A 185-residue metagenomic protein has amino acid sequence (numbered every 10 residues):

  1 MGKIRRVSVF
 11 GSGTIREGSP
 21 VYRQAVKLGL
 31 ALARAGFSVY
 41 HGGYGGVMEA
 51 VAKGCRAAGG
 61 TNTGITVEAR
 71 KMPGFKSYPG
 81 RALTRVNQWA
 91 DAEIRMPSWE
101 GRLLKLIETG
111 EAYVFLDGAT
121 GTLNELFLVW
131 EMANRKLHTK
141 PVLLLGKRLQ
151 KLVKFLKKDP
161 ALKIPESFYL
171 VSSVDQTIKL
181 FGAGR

Functional and structural regions predicted by a protein language model:
M1-I65: Glycine-rich beta-alpha loop segments
S12-I15, E68-R70, G118-G121: Short glycine-rich anion-binding loops that position phosphate/pyrophosphate groups of nucleotides and phosphorylated
G18-P20, L123-F127: Glycine/threonine-rich flexible loop motifs
A25, R56-A57, V129-M132, K158-A161: Short, solvent-exposed amphipathic alpha-helical segments in soluble enzyme and RNA/protein-processing domains
G46-D117, R148: Acidic/glycine-enriched connector segments
G64-E68, L116, L123, W130-F155 (+1 more regions): Short, acidic/small-residue loops that bind anionic groups at enzyme active sites
G101, K163-R185: A charged, well-structured terminal subsegment
